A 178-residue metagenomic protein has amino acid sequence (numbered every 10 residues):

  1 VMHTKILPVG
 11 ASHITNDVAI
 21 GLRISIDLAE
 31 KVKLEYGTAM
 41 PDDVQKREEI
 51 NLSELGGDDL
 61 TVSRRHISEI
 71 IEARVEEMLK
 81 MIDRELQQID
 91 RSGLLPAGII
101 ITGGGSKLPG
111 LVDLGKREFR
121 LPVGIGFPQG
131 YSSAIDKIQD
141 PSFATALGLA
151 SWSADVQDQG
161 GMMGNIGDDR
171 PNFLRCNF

Functional and structural regions predicted by a protein language model:
M2-F178: Helical "lid/coupling" subdomains associated with nucleotide-phosphate turnover
